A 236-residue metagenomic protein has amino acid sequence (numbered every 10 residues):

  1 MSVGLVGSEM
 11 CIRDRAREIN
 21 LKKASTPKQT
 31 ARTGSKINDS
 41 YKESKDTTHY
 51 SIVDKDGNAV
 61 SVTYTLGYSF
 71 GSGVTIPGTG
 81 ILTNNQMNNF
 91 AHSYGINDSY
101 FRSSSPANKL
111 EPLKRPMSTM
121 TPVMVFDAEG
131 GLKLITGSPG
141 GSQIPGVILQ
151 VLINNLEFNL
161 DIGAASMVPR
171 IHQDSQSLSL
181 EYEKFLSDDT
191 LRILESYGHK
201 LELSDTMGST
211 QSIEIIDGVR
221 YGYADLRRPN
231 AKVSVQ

Functional and structural regions predicted by a protein language model:
M1-G7: Positively charged, low-complexity/disordered segments
S8-E9, R13-I37, Y41, L152-N154 (+5 more regions): N-terminal leader/propeptide and maturation segments of large enzyme subunits in energy/redox metabolism and hydrolases
S8-E9, R13-L66, T75-T79, Q86 (+2 more regions): Internal maturation/activation junctions in enzymes
D39-E43, N108-M117, E202-D205: Short Gly/Pro-enriched turn/cap motifs at secondary-structure boundaries
D56, S93, L113-R115, I148 (+1 more regions): Extended C-terminal subregions enriched in glycine
N58-A128, F158, I162: Active-site rim segments in enzyme catalytic domains, especially the processed small/beta chain of N-terminal
S138-L160: Alpha-helical support elements that line or immediately flank enzyme active sites and cofactor-binding pockets
